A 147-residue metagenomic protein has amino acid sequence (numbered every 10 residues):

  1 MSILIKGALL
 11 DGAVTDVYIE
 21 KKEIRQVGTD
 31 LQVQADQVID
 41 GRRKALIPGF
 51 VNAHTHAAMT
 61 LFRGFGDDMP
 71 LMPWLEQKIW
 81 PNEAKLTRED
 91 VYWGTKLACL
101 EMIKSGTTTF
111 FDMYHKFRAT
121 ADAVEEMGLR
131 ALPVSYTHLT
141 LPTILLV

Functional and structural regions predicted by a protein language model:
M1-L4, L9-P48: Histidine-rich, glycine-flanked metal-binding segment
K22, R43, H54, G106 (+1 more regions): Divalent metal-coordination and catalytic microenvironments
K44-A45, M59, F65: N-terminal hydrophobic targeting/anchoring segments and the immediately downstream early-domain regions of hydrolases
G49-T60: Histidine-centered catalytic micro-motifs
A53, A131-P133: Hydrophobic faces of well-ordered beta-strands that scaffold small-molecule active sites in alpha/beta enzyme cores
R63-L129: Alpha-helical scaffold segments that flank or form the walls of functional sites
T137-T143: Conserved small/polar residues in nucleotide/adenosyl-binding loops
